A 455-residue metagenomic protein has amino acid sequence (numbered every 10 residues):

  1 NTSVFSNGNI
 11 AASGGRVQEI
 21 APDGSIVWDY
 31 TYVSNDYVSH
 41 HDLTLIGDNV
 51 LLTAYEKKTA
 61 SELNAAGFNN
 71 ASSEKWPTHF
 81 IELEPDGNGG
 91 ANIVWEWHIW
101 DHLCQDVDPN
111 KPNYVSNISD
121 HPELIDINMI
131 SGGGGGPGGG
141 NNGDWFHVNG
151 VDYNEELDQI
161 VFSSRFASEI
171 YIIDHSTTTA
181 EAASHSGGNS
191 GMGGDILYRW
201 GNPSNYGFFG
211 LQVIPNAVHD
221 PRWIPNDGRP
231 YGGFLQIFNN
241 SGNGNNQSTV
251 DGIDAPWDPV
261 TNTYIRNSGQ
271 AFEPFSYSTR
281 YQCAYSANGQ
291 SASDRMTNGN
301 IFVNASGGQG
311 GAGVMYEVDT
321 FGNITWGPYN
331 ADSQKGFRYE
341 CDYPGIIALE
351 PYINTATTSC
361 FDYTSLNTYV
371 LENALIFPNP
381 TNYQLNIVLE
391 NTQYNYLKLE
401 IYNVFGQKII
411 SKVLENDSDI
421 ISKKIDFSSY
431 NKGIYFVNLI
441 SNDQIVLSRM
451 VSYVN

Functional and structural regions predicted by a protein language model:
N1-Y363: Histidine-/acidic-rich catalytic cores in large beta-rich domains
T368-N455: C-terminal outer-membrane/trafficking sorting elements
